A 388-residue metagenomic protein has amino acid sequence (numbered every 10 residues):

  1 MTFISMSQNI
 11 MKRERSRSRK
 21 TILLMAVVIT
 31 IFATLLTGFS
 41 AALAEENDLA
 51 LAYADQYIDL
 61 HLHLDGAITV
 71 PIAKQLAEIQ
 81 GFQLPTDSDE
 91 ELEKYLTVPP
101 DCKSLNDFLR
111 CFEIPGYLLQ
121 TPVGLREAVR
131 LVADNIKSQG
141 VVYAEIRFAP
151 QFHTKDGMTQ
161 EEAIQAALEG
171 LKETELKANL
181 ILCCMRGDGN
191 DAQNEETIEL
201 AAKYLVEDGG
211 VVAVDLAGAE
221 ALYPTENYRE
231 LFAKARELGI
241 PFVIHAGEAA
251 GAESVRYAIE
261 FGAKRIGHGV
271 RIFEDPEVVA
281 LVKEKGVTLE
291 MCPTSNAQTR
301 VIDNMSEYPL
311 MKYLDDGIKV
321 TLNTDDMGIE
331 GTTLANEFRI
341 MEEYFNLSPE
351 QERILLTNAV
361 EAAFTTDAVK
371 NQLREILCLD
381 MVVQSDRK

Functional and structural regions predicted by a protein language model:
M1-S18: N-terminal secretory signal peptides that target proteins for export/translocation
R13, A26-V28, L43: Detector for intrinsically disordered, low-structure N-terminal pre-sequences
M25-G38: Bacterial N-terminal signal peptides
F39, L43-I240, A249-S254, E260 (+3 more regions): Metal-cofactor-binding active-site regions of metalloenzymes
F242-I244: Conserved hydrophobic beta-strand within the GNAT/NAT acetyltransferase core sheet that lines the active-site cleft
